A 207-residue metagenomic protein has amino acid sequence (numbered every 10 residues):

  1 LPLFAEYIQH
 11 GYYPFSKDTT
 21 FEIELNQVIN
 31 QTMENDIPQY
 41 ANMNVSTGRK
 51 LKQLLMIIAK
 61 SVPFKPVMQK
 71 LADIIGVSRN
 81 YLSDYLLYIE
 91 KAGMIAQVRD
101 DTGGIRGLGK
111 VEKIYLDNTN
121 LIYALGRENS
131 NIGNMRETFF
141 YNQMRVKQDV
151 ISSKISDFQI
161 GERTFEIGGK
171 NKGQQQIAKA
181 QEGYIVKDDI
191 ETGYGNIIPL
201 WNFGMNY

Functional and structural regions predicted by a protein language model:
L1-G11: Amphipathic alpha-helical segments of the small helical/lid subdomains adjacent to P-loop NTPase cores
A5, I105-R106, Q175: Short secondary-structure boundary/capping segments
Y12-S152: Accessory nucleic acid-recognition modules appended to NTPase machines
Q97, L116, E166, I185-K187: Structural signal for conserved beta-strand scaffold positions within catalytic alpha/beta enzyme cores
N131-R145, T164, I185, N196-P199 (+1 more regions): Short, basic/low-complexity N-terminal boundary segments at the transition from targeting/disordered tails
M144, F158-G173: Conserved catalytic cores of phosphodiester-cleaving nucleases, focusing on short active-site segments
S153-I155, G168-Y207: Catalytic cores of nucleic-acid endonucleases
